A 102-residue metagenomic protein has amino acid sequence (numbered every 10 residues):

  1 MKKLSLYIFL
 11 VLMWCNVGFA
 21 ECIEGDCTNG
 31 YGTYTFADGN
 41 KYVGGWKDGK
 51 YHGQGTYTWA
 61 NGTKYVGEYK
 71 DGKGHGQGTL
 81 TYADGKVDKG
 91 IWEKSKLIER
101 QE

Functional and structural regions predicted by a protein language model:
K3-L4, W14-E102: Glycine/tyrosine- and acidic-biased, solvent-exposed loop/turn segments at the edges of beta-strands
L6-I8: Sec-dependent N-terminal signal peptides
V11: Catalytic-site beta-strand/loop segments enriched in glycine and acidic/polar residues
